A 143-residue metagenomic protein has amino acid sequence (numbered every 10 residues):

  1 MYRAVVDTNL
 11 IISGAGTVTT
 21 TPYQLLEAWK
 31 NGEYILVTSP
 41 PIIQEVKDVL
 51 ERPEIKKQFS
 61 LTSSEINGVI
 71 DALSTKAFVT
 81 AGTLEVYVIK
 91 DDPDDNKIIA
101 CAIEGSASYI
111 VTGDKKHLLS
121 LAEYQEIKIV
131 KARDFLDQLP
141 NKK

Functional and structural regions predicted by a protein language model:
M1-T38: Short, well-structured N-terminal submotif of metal-dependent ribonuclease cores
T8, P40, G113-K115: Short secondary-structure boundary segments
I11, I43, I55, L118 (+1 more regions): A generic structural signal for short hydrophobic patches within well-formed alpha-helices
A15-G16, L50, A122, P140: Short, flexible helix/strand-to-coil boundary loops that buttress conserved ligand/catalytic motifs in alpha/beta
A28-E85: PIN-domain endoribonuclease scaffold, especially VapC-family toxins
T75-Y109: Active-site neighborhoods of divalent-metal-dependent phosphate/nucleic-acid chemistry enzymes
I103-Y109, K115-K143: Acidic, PIN/NYN-like endoribonuclease modules and their adjacent C-terminal/linker elements
